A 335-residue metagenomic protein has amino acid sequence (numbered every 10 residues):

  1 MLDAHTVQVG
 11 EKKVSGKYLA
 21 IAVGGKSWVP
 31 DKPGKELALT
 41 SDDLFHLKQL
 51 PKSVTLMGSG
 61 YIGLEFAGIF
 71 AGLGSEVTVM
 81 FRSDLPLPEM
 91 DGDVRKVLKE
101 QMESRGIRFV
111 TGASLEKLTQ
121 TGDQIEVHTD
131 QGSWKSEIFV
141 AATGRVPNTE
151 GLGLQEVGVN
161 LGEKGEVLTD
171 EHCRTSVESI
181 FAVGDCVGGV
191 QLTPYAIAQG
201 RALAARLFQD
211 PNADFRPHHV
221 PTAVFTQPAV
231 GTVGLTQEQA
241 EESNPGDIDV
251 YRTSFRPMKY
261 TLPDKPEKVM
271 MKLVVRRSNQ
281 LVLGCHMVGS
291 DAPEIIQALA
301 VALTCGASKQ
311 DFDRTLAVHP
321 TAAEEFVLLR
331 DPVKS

Functional and structural regions predicted by a protein language model:
M1-Y18, F109, E116-E126: Feature captures the FAD/FMN-dependent oxidoreductase FAD-binding
D3-A4, V23, T40-D42, T111-A113 (+4 more regions): Short loop/edge segments at beta-strand edges and connector loops that shape dinucleotide/nucleotide cofactor-binding
K13-G24, T55-M57, V77, W134-G144 (+3 more regions): Short hydrophobic core segments
I21-R82, F109, Q155-V157, L161-H172 (+1 more regions): Glycine-rich dinucleotide-binding loop and its adjacent helix/turn
K26-W28, N160-G162, D210-H219, N244-Y251: A short alpha-helix-loop-beta-strand transition element characteristic of N-terminal alpha/beta dinucleotide-binding
E36-P51, W134-Q209: FAD-site-proximal beta/loop scaffold in flavoenzymes
F45-H46, P51-T55, Y61-E126, D130 (+2 more regions): Rossmann-like dinucleotide-binding cores of NAD(P)H-dependent redox enzymes
F225-T236, E241-S335: Flexible, glycine-rich terminal cap/loop adjacent to redox cofactors in electron-transfer oxidoreductases
